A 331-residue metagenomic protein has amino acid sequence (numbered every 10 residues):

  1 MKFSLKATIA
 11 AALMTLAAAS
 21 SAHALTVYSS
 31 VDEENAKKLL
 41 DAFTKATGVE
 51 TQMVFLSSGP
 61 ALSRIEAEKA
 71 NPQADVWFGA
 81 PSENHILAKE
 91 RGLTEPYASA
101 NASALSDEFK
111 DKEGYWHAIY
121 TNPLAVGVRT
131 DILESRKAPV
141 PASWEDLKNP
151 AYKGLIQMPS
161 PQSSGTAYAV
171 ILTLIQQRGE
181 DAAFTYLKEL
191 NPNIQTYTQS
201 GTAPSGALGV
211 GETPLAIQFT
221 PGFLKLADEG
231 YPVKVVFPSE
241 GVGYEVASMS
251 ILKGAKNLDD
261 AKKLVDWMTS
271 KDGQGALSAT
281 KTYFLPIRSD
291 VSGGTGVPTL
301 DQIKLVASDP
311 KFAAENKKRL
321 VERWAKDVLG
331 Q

Functional and structural regions predicted by a protein language model:
A24-L87: Early extracytoplasmic/lumenal segment of secretory-pathway proteins
V31-E34, Q73-E212: Extracytoplasmic ligand-binding site segments that recognize negatively charged/polar headgroups
E83-L87, G209, T213-P232, K281: A ligand-binding cleft/hinge motif common to bilobed small-molecule-binding domains
T94-N101, W116-H117, E145, P214-L215 (+2 more regions): Short beta-strand->loop
N122, Y186-N191, Y197-T198, E229-K253 (+1 more regions): Periplasmic-binding protein-like
G127-I132, L172, V246-L258, A276: A bilobed periplasmic-binding-protein/Venus flytrap-type ligand-binding module shared by bacterial periplasmic
L252-D309: Mature extracytoplasmic/periplasmic domains
T295-Q331: Extracellular/periplasmic bilobal clamshell ligand-binding domains
